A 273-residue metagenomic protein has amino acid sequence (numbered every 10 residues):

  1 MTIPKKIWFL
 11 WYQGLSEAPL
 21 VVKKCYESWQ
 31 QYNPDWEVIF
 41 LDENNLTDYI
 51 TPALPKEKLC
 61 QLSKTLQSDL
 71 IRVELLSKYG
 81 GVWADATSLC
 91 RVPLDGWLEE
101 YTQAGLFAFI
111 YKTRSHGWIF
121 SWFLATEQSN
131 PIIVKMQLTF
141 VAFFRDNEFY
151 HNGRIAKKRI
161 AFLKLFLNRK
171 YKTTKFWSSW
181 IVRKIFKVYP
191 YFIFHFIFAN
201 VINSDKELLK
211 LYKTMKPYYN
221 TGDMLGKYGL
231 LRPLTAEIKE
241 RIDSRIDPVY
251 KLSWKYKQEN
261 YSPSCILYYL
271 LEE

Functional and structural regions predicted by a protein language model:
M1-S68, A84-E273: Glycosyltransferase-associated regions of secretory-pathway enzymes, highlighting luminal stem/catalytic domains
D69-G81: Small-residue hinge/turn detector
